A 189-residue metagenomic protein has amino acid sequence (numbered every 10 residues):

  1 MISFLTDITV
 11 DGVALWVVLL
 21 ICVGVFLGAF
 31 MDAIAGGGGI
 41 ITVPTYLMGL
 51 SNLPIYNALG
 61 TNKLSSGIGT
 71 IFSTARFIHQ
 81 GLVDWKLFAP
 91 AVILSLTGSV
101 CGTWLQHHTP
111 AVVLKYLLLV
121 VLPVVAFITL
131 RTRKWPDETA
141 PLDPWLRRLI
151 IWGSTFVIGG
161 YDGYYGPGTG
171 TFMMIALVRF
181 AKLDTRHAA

Functional and structural regions predicted by a protein language model:
I2-P54, T139-A189: Selected transmembrane alpha-helices and immediately adjacent juxtamembrane segments of polytopic inner-membrane
V18, C22, K63, L118-L122 (+1 more regions): Residues within membrane-spanning alpha-helices of integral membrane proteins, especially the hydrophobic core/packing
A29, T70-G81, T129-K134, V178-D184: C-terminal ends of transmembrane helices
D32, L47, G102, Q106-P110 (+2 more regions): Membrane-water interface at transmembrane helix exits
I34, G49, R76-H79, H108-T109 (+2 more regions): Helix-loop junctions at the membrane-solvent interface of multi-pass transporters, primarily the C-terminal
G60-V120: Selective hydrophobic functional segments
A126-L142: Juxtamembrane helix-loop boundary signature in multi-pass membrane transporters
